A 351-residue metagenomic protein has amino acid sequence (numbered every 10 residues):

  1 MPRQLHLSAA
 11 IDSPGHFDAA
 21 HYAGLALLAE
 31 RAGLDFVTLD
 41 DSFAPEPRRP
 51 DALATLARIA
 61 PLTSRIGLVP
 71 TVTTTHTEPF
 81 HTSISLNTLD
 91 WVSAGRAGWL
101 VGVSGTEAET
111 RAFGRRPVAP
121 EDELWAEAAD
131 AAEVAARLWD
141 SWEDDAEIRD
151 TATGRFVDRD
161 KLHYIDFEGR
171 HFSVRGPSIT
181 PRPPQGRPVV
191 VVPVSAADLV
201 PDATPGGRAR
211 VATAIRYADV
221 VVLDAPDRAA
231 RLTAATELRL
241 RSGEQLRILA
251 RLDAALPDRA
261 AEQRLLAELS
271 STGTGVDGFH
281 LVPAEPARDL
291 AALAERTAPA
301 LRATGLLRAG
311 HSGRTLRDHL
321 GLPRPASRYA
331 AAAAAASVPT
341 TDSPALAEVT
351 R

Functional and structural regions predicted by a protein language model:
M1-H16, E107-F113, K161, D166-P201 (+2 more regions): N-terminal small/glycine-rich loop or linker at the start of catalytic domains across soluble metabolic enzymes
M1-T63, R187-P188, P201-V211, V220 (+3 more regions): N-terminal beta1-alpha1-beta2 module of alpha/beta enzyme domains
L5, A10-H16, P79-K161, G278: Flexible, glycine-rich active-site loops centered on histidine and acidic residues that chelate a metal or position
L5-A9, V37-L39, I66-V72, G95-V101 (+4 more regions): Hydrophobic faces of well-ordered beta-strands that scaffold small-molecule active sites in alpha/beta enzyme cores
A9-A20, T71-F80, V103, R116-D122 (+2 more regions): Active-site mouth loops of central-metabolism enzymes
F36-A52, V222-A230, L281-A294: Glycine-rich, proline-tolerant flexible connector loops at the mouths of alpha/beta enzymes
R111-D122, D130-A136, A230-L238, P286-G310: C-terminal helical cap(s) of enzyme catalytic domains, especially alpha/beta-barrels
H171, P183-G243: Long hydrophobic segments that form regular secondary structure
